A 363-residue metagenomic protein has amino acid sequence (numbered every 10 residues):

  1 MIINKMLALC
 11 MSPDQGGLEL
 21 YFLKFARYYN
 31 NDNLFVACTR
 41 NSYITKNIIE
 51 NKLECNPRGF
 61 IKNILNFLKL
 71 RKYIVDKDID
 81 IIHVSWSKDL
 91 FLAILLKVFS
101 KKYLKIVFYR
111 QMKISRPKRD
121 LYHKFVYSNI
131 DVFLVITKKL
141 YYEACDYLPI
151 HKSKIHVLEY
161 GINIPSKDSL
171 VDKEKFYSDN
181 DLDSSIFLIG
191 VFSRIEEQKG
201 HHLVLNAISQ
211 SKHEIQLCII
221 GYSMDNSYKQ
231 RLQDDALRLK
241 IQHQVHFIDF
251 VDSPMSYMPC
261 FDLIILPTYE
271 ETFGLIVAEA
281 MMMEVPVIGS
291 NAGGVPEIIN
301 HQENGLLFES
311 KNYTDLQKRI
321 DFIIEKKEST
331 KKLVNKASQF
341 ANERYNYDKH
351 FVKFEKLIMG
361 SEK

Functional and structural regions predicted by a protein language model:
G16-K24, F187, V191-Q210, S227-Q230 (+2 more regions): A conserved mid-protein helix/loop that constitutes part of the nucleotide-sugar donor-binding site
A37, P286-G289, I299: Short hydrophobic beta-strand element within catalytic cores of glycosyltransferases and related nucleotide-activated
A37-S42, I162, F192, Q216-R231: Glycosyltransferase donor-sugar binding loop
V84-F91, R110: Short His-centered aromatic/hydrophobic patch
I106-L134: A conserved, positively charged/aromatic
S178, D315, F322, S329-R344 (+1 more regions): A short, well-ordered alpha-helix in the C-terminal region of glycosyltransferases
F250, Y269: Aromatic "clamp/platform" in nucleotide-sugar-dependent glycosyltransferases that forms part of the donor/acceptor
H301-Q302, L306-Y313, F322-E328: Conserved acidic donor-binding segment of nucleotide-sugar-dependent glycosyltransferases
